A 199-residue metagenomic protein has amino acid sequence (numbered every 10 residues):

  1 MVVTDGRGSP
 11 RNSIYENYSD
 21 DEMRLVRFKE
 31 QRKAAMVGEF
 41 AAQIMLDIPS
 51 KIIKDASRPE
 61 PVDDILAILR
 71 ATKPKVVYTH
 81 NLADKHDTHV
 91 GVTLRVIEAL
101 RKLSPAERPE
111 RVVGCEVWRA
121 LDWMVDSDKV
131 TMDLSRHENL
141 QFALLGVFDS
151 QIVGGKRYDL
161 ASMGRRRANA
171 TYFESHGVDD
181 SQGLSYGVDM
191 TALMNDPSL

Functional and structural regions predicted by a protein language model:
M1-A71, K102-P105: Active-site rim/loop-helix segments in enzyme catalytic domains that contact anionic ligands
A56-L199: Metal-dependent de-N-acetylase/amidase catalytic core
